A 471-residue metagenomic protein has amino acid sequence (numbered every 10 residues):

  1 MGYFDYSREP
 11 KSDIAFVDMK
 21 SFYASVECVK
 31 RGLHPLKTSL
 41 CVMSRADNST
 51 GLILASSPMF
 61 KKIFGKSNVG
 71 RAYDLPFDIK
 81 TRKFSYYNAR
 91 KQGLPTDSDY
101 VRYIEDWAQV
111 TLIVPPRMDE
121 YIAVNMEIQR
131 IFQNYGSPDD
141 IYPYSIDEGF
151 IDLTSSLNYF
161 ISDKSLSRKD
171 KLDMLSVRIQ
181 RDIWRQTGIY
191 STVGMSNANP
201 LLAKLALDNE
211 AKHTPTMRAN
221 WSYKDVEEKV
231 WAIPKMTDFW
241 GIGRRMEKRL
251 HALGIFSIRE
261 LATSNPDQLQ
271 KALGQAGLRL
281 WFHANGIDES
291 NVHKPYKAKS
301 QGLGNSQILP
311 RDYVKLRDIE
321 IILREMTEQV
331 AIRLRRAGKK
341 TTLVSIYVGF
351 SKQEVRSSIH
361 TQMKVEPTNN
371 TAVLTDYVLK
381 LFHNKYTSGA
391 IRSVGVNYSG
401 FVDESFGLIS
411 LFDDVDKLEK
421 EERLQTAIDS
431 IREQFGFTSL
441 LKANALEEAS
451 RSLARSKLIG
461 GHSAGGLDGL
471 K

Functional and structural regions predicted by a protein language model:
M1-R279, L418-K471: Gly/Gly-Pro- and Ser/Thr-rich, intrinsically disordered tail segments characteristic of DNA damage-repair and tolerance
Y3, S7-E9, F16, K62 (+2 more regions): DNA-contacting surface of Y-family translesion DNA polymerases
T38, S191, T342-V344, V394: Change "...and in nucleic-acid phosphodiester-cleaving endonucleases..." to "...and in nucleic-acid processing enzymes
T50-A55, T216-N220, V355-H360, F406-L411: Short, well-ordered strand-loop elements centered on a beta-strand within folded domains, enriched for acidic residues
E120, N370, D403: Glycine-/small-residue-rich active-site loops that bind phosphorylated ligands and cofactors
I146-G149, K340-E354, N397-F406: Core structural elements
I151-S155, S162, S358-V365, L408-D413: Short, hydrophobic beta-strand segments
L379-Q434: C-terminal hydrophobic structural anchor segments that stabilize assembly/packing rather than catalytic chemistry
